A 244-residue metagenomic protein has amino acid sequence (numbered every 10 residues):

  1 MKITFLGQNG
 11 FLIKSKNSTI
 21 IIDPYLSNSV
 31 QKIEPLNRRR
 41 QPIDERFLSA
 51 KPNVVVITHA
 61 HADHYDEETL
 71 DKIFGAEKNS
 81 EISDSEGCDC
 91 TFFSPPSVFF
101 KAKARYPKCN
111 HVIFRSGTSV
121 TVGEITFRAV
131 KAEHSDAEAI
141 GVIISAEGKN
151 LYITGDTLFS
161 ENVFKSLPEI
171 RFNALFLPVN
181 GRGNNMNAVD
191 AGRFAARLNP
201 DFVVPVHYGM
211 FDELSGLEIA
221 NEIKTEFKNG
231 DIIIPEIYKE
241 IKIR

Functional and structural regions predicted by a protein language model:
M1-D44, E138-G155, A174: Conserved beta-strand hairpin/beta-sheet module of binuclear metal-dependent hydrolase folds, prominently
K16-V56, A60, E67-K72, K78-I82 (+1 more regions): Pre-active-site segment of Zn-dependent metallo-hydrolases
S18-T19, A76-T91, N199-F202, K228-G230: A short helix->loop->beta-strand "cap" motif at the edges of active sites that frequently abuts
I22-D23, K51-Y65, F92-P96, Y152-T157 (+3 more regions): Active-site neighborhood of phospho(di)ester-bond hydrolases with catalytic His/Asp-centered motifs
N28-S29, H61-Y65, F99-A102, T118-T121 (+4 more regions): Active-site environment of divalent metal-dependent phosphoester hydrolases
V55, E68-F74, K78, S85-K101 (+2 more regions): Portal/gating segments that form or line small-molecule/metal binding sites
Y106-S119, S166-P168, G192-R244: Binuclear metal-ion centers of metallo-dependent hydrolases, dominated by the metallo-beta-lactamase
E133-R197: Active-site-proximal loop/helix segments of hydrolase catalytic cores
